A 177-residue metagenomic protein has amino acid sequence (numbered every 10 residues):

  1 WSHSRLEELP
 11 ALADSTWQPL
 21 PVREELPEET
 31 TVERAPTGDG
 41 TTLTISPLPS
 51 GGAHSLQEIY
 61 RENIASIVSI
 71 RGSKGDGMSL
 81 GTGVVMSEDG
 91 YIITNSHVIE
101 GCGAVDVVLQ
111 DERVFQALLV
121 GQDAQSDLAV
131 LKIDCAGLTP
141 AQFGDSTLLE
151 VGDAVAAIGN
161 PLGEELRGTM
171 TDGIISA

Functional and structural regions predicted by a protein language model:
S2-A177: Serine-dependent protease modules
